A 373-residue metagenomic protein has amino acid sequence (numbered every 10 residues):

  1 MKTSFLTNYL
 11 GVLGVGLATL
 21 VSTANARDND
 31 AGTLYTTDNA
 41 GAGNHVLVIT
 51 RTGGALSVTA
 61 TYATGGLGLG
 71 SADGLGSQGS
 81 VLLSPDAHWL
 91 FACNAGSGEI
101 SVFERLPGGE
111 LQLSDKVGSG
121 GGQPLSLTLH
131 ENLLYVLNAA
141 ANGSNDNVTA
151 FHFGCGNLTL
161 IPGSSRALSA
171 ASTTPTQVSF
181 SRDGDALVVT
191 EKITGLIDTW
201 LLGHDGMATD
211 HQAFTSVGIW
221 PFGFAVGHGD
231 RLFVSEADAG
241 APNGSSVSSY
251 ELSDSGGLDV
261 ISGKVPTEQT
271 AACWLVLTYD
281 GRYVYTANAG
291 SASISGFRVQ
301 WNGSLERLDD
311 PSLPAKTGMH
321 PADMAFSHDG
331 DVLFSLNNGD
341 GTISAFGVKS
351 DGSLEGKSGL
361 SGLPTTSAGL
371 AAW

Functional and structural regions predicted by a protein language model:
R27-N29, G65-D86, S119-L133, A167-A186 (+5 more regions): Beta-rich, blade/repeat-based domains predominating in secreted/periplasmic proteins but also intracellular
T36, A92, V136, V189 (+3 more regions): Residue position within the beta-strands of beta-propeller blades
N39-G41, R51, A95, R105 (+10 more regions): Short loop/turn segments immediately following the C-termini of beta-strands
G43-L47, E99, S144-T149, L196-T199 (+3 more regions): Structural motif
V48-L56, F103-E110, A150-T159, W200-M207 (+3 more regions): Short loop/turn segments immediately following beta-strands, especially the blade-tip and inter-blade linker loops
T59-A72, Q112-G118, I161-L168, T209-T215 (+3 more regions): A short beta-strand motif characteristic of beta-propeller blades
Y135-F222: Aromatic- and glycine-enriched pocket-lining scaffold segments that form the walls of small-molecule binding clefts
N338-W373: Blade-level signature of beta-propeller repeat domains, shared across WD40, Kelch, NHL, RCC1 and BNR/Asp-box propellers
